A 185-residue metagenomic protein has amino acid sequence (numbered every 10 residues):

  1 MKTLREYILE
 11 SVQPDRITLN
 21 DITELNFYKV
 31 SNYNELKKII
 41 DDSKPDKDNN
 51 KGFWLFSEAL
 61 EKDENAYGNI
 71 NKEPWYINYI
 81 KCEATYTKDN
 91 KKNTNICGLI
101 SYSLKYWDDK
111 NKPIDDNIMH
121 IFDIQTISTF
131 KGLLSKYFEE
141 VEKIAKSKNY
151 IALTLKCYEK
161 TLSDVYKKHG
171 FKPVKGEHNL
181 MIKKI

Functional and structural regions predicted by a protein language model:
L4, I8-T129, E139-T154, Y158-I185: Non-catalytic substrate-recognition and accessory regions of acyl/acetyltransferase enzymes
G132-S135: ATP phosphate-binding glycine-rich loop and adjacent ATP-lid/helix-beta elements within ATP-binding kinase/ATPase
